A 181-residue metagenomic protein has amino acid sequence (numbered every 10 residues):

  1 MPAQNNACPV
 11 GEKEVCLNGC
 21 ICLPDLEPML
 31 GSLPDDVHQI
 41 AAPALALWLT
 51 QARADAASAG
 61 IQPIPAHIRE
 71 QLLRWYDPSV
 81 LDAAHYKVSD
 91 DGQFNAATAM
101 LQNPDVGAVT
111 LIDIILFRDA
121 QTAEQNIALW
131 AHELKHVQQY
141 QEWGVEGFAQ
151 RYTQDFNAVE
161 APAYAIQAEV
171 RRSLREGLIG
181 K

Functional and structural regions predicted by a protein language model:
P2-S89: A metal-dependent hydrolase signature that marks the N-terminal structural subdomain at the beginning of catalytic folds
R53-I61, A120, Q150-Q154: Second-shell loop/turn segments in exported
A59-V109, I114, E169, S173-G177: Auxiliary, metal-adjacent structural segments of Zn-dependent hydrolase domains
I64, I68, N126, W130 (+2 more regions): Stable alpha-helical elements in mature extracytoplasmic
P78-S79, E142, R151-K181: Post-HExxH zinc-binding segment in Zn-dependent metallohydrolases
M100-A131, Y152-D155: Short pre-active-site segment immediately N-terminal to the catalytic Zn-binding motif
L134-Q150: Catalytic Zn2+-binding segment of zinc metalloproteases
